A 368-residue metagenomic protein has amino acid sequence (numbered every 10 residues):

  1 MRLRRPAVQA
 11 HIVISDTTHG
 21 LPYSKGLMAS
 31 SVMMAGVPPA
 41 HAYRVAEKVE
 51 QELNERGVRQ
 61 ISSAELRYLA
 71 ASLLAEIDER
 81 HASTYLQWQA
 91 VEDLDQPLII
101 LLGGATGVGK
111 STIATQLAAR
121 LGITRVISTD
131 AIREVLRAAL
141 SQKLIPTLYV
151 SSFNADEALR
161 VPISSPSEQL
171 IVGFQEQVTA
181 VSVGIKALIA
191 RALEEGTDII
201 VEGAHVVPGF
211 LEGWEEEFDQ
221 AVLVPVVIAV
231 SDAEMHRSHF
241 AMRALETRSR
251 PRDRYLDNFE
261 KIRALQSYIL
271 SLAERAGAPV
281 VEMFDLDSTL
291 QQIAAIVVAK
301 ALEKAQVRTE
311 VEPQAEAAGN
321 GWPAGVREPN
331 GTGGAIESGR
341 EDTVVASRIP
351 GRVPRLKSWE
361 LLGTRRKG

Functional and structural regions predicted by a protein language model:
A40-L98: Extreme N-terminal, non-catalytic leader segments that precede Walker-type/kinase nucleotide-binding cores
I100-A118: Glycine-rich phosphate-binding P-loop
I123, D219-V224, A276-A278: Short glycine-/polar-rich loops that comprise or flank the Walker A/P-loop and associated switch/sensor motifs
I123-A138: Short beta-strand-centered segment that lines the nucleotide-binding/catalytic pocket of NTP-utilizing
L140-L193, T197: Conserved nucleotide-sensing/catalytic segment adjacent to the nucleotide-binding pocket in NTP-handling enzymes
D198-G203: Structural recognition of the conserved hydrophobic beta-strand(s) that form the central parallel beta-sheet of P-loop
A221-S267: A glycine- and Lys/Arg-enriched "phosphate-lid" helix/loop adjacent to the NTP-binding pocket of small-molecule kinases
S267-W322, E328-N330, E337-G339, T343-V345 (+3 more regions): NTP-dependent small-molecule kinase module
